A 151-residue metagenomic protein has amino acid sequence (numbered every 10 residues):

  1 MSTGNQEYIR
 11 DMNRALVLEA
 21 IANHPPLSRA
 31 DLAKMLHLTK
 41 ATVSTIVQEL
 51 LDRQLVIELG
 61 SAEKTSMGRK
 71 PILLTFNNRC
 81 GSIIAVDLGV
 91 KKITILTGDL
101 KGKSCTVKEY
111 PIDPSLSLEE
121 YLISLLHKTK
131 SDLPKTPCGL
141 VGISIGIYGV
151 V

Functional and structural regions predicted by a protein language model:
M1-R29, K34: Extreme N-terminal segment that seeds HTH/winged-HTH DNA-binding domains in transcriptional regulators
P25, Q54-L55, G149: Glycine-centered, phosphate/nucleic-acid-interacting loop/turn motifs that mediate DNA/RNA or nucleotide
L32, V43, V47-V56: Basic amphipathic alpha-helical segments that dock to polyanions
T39: Helix-turn-helix DNA-binding motif, specifically the short coil turn and the N-cap/start of the second
L51-G68: Beta-hairpin "wing" of winged helix-turn-helix
K70-V107: Gly/Thr-rich phosphate-binding beta-strand-loop-beta motif of the actin/hexokinase/Hsp70
T106-P137: N-terminal phosphate-binding loop and adjacent alpha-helix
K135-V151: Short beta-strand-loop/turn "lid" adjacent to the catalytic site in phosphate-handling enzymes
